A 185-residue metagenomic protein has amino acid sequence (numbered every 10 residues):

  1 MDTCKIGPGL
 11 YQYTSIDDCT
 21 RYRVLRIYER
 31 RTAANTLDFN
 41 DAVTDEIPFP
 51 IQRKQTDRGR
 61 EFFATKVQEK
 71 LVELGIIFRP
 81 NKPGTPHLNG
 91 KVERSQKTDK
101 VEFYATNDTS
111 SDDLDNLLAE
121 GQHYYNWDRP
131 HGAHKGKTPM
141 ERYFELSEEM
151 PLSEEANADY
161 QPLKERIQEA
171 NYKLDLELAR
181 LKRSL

Functional and structural regions predicted by a protein language model:
M1-I16, N35-D38, Q168, K173-E177 (+1 more regions): Mobile-element integrase/transposase regions, centering on the N-terminal DNA-binding/Zn-coordinating module
D2, S15, R21, N40 (+7 more regions): Mobile genetic element proteins and their domesticated derivatives, centered on retroelements and DNA transposons
G7, E61-F62: Acidic-and-aromatic substrate-binding clefts and catalytic sites of carbohydrate-active enzymes
G9-L10, D18-R23, F49: Coil-to-beta-strand transition motifs
Y22-R26, P80-N81: Short small-residue beta-strand/loop micro-motif enriched in glycine and branched aliphatics
L25-F49: Active-site beta-loop-alpha junctions of metal-dependent nucleic acid enzymes, especially the RNase H-like/DDE
T56-R58, A64-V72, F78-V101, D112-A119 (+1 more regions): RNase H-like two-metal-ion nuclease catalytic core shared by retroviral integrases and related mobile-element nucleases
L74-I76, T98-L185: C-terminal domain-tail junction helix/linker
